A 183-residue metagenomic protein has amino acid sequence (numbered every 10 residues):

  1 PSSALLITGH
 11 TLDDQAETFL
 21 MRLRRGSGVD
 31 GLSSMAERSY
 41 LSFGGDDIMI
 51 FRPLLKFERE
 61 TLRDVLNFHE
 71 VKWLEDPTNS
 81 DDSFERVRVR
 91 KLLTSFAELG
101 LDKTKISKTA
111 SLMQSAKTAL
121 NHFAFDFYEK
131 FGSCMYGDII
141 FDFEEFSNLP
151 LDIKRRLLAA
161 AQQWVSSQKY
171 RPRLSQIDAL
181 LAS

Functional and structural regions predicted by a protein language model:
S2-G9, D14-S111, F141-E144: Catalytic subdomain that performs nucleotidyl-dependent activation
S39-D47, S111-S183: AMP-forming adenylation/ATP pyrophosphatase catalytic core
